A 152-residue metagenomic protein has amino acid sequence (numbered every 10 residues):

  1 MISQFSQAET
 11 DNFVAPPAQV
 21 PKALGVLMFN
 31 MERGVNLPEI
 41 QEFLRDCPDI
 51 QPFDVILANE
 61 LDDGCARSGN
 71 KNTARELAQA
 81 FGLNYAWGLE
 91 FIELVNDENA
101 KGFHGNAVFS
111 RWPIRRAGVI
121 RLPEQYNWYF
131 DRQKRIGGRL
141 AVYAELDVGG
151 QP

Functional and structural regions predicted by a protein language model:
M1-L83, W87-H104: N-terminal, active-site-proximal structural segment of metallo-dependent hydrolase catalytic domains
G25, F103-A107, G138-V142: Short beta-strand micro-motifs in enzyme catalytic cores
Q79-F81, K101-A117, L146-D147: Conserved beta strand-loop-helix elements of the APE1-like EEP
W112-P152: Active-site catalytic loop in hydrolytic enzyme cores
